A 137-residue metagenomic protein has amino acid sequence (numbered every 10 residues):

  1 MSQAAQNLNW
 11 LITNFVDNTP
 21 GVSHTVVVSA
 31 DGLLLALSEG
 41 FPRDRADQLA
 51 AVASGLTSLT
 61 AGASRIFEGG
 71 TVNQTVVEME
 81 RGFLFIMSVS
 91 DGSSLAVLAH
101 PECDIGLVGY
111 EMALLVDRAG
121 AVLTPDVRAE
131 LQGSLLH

Functional and structural regions predicted by a protein language model:
M1-H24, D31-H137: Acidic, low-complexity cytosolic segments
